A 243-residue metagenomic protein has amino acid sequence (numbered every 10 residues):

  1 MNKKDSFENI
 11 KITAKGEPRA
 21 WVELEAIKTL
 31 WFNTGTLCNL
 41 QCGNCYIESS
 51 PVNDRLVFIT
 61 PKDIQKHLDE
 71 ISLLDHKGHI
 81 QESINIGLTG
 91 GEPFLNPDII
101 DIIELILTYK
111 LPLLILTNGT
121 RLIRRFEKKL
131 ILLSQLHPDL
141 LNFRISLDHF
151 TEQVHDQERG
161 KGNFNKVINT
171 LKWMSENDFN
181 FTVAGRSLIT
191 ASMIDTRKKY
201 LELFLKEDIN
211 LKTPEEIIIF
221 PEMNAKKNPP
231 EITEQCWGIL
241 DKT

Functional and structural regions predicted by a protein language model:
M1-S6, A225-N228: Eukaryotic acidic, serine/proline-rich intrinsically disordered low-complexity regions that function as flexible
N2-K3, A14, C38-L40, L141-R144 (+1 more regions): Short hydrophobic/aromatic-rich motifs at helix boundaries and adjacent loops
K4-T89, F94-P112: Conserved alpha-helical substructure of the radical SAM core
T29-W31, S83-G87, P112-L114, L140-R144 (+2 more regions): Structural preference for beta-strand elements that scaffold enzyme active sites
Q41, D75, E82, D139 (+2 more regions): Short loop/turn motifs at secondary-structure junctions
V52-K66, G91-H137, F143, L147-K166 (+1 more regions): Canonical radical SAM enzyme core domain
S72-Q81, L130-P138, E207-I209: Alpha-helix termini
S146-D148, E152-T243: Radical SAM enzyme [4Fe-4S]-AdoMet core and its adjacent flexible, acidic and glycine-rich loops/tails across
